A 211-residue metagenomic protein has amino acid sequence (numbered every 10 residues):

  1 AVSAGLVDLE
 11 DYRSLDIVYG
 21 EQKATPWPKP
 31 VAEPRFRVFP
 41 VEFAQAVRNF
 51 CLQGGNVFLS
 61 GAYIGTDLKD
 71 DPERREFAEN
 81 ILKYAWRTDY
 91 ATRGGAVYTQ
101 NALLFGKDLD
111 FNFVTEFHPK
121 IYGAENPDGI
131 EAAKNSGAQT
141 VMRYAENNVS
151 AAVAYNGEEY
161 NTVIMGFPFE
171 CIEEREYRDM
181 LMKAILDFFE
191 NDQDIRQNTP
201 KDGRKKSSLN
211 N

Functional and structural regions predicted by a protein language model:
A1-V7: A short, well-structured beta->alpha microelement
E10: Structured loop/turn residues at beta-strand edges in well-structured enzyme cores
R13-K23, F58-L59, T162-G166: Structural motif
V18, N49-Q53, F188-D192: Structured segments of extracytoplasmic/periplasmic soluble domains in secreted or envelope-associated proteins
K23-A124, S136-A138, R143-A145: A glycine-rich, often tryptophan-bearing local segment used as a flexible ligand/cofactor-contacting loop or short
R48-N49, E131, V153: Surface-exposed charge patches
N56, K69, E73-V97, K134-N211: Extracellular ligand-binding/catalytic regions of CAZymes and related secreted enzymes and adhesion modules
D128-K134: Phosphate/NTP-binding elements of NTP-utilizing enzymes
